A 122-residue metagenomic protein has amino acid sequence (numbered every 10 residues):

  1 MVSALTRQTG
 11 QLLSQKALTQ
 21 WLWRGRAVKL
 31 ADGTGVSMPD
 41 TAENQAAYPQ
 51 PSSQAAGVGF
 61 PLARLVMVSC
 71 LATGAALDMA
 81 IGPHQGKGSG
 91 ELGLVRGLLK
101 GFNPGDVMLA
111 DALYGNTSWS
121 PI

Functional and structural regions predicted by a protein language model:
M1-I122: Conserved, well-structured functional cores that handle cations and Mg-NTP chemistry
